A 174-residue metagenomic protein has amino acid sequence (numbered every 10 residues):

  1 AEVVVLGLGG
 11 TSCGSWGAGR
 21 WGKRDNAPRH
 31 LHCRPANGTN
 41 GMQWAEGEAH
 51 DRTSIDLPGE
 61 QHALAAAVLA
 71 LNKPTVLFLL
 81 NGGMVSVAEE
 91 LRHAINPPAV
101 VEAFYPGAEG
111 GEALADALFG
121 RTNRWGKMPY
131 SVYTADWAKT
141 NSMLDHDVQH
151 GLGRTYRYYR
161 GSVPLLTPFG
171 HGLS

Functional and structural regions predicted by a protein language model:
A1-I95: Hydrophobic helix-and-loop "lid/oligomerization" segment in the mid-to-C-terminal part of catalytic domains
L80-S174: Secreted, periplasmic, or luminal enzymes acting at the cell surface/secretory milieu
